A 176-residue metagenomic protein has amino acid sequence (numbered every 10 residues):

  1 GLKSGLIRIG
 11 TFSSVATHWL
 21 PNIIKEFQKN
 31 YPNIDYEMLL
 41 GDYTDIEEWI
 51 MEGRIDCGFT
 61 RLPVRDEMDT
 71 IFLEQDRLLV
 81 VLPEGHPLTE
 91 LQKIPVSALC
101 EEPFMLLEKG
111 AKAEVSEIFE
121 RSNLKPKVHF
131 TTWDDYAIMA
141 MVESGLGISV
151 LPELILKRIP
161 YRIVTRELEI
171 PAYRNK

Functional and structural regions predicted by a protein language model:
G1-I7, C100-E101: Immediate post-signal peptide segment of exported/extracytoplasmic ligand-binding proteins
S4-D66, T132: Central regulatory/effector-binding core of bacterial HTH transcription factors
L6-G10, G58, V81, M105 (+2 more regions): Short, well-ordered beta-strand segments
I50-F59, L78, L124, W133 (+1 more regions): Alpha-to-beta junction loops
L62-P63, E84, K109-G110, E153-I155: Short secondary-structure boundary segments
E67-F72, D76-R77, L91, Y136-K176: Beta-alpha-beta core module
E67-L78, L82-F104: Flexible hinge/capping segments at coil-to-helix
L88, E102-S122: Secondary-structure junction motif
